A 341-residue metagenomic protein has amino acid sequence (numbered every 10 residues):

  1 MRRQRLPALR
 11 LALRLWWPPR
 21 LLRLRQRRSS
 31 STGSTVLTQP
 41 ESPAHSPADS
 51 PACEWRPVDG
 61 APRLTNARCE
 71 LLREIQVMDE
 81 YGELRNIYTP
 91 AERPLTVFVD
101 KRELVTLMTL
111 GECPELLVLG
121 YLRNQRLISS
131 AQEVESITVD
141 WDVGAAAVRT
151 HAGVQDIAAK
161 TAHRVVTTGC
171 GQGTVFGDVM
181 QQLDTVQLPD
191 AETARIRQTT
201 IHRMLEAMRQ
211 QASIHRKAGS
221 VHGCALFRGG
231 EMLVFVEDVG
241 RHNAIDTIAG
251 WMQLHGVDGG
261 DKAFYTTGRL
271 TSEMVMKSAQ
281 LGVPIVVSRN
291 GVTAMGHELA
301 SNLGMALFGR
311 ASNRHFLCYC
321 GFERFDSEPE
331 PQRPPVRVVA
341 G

Functional and structural regions predicted by a protein language model:
W16-W17: Tryptophan (W) side chains
T38, S50-F235, V239: Intrinsically disordered, low-complexity regions enriched in acidic/Ser/Thr/Pro/Gln residues
R241-Y319, R324-E330: Feature captures the catalytic cores and cofactor-binding loops of soluble hydro-lyases/lyases that act on carboxylate
